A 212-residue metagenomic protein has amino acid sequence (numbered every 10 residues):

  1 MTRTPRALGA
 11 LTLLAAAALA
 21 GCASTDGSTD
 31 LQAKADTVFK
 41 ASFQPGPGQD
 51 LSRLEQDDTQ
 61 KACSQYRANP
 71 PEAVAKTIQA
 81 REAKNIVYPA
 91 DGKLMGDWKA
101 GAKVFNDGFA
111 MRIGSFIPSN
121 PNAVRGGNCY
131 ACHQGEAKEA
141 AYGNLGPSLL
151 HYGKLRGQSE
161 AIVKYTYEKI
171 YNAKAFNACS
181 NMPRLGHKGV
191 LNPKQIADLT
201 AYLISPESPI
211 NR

Functional and structural regions predicted by a protein language model:
M1-L11: Bacterial N-terminal signal peptides that target proteins for export
A10-A18: Bacterial N-terminal signal peptides
L19-R112, Y202-R212: Post-cleavage N-terminal segment of exported redox proteins
T29-A35, F39-A41, P45, M95-A100 (+3 more regions): Extracytoplasmic electron-transfer domains, predominantly the class I c-type cytochrome c fold
P89-A90, P118, L185-K188: Generic anion/oxyanion-binding catalytic loop in active/binding sites
F105, F116-I117, G135-E136: Non-cytosolic head/periplasmic domains of membrane-anchored proteins
P118-G127: Local sequence-structure signature of Cys/Sec-based thiol-disulfide redox active-site neighborhoods
